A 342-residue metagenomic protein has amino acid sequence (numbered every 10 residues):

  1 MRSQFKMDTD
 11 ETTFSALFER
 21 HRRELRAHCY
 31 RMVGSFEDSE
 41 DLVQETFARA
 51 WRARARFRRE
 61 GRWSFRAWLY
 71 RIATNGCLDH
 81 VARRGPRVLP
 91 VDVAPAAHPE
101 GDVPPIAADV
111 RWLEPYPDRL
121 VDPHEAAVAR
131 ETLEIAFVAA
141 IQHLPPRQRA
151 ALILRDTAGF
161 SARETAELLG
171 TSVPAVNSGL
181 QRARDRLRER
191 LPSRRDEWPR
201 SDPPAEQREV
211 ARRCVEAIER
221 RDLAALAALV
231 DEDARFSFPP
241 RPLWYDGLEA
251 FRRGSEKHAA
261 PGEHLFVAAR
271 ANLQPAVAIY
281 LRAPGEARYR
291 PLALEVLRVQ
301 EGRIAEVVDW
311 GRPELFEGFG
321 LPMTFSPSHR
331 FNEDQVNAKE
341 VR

Functional and structural regions predicted by a protein language model:
Q4-A27, E37-E40, W51: A short, charge-rich alpha-helical start-of-domain segment used by transcription regulators
L25, C29, L69, A73-V81: Hydrophobic-face residues of short alpha-helical interaction/recognition segments
D41-A48, W63-N75: Structural recognition of an alpha-helix C-terminal capping motif at a helix-to-coil junction
A55-R71, P86-P90: Short, aromatic/basic-enriched loop-to-helix "N-cap" motif that marks the start of an alpha-helix at regulatory
V81-R111, L191-P203: Short, basic/polar amphipathic helix motif occurring as a linker/hinge flanking DNA-binding modules in transcription
V110-Q148, P204-R208, R212, E216: Amphipathic alpha-helical segment used for protein-protein interaction
Q142, P146-A150, L154-A175: Helix-turn-helix DNA-binding module
E167-L168, V173-L265: Solvent-exposed, charged amphipathic helical/linker segments at domain boundaries
